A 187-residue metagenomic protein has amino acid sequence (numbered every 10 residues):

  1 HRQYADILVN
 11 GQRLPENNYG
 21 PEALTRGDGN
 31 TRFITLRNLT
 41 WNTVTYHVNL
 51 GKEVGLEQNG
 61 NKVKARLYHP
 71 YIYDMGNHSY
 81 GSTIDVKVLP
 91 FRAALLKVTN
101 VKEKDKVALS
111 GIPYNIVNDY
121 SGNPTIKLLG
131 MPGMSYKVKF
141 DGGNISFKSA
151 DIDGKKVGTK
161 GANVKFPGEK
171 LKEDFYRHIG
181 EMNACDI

Functional and structural regions predicted by a protein language model:
H1-R13: Non-catalytic carbohydrate-binding regions of carbohydrate-active enzymes
G11, E16-N17, G29, L36-I187: C-terminal beta-sandwich/jelly-roll accessory domains of carbohydrate-active enzymes
Y19-P21: Glycine-rich, charged/polar anion/phosphate-binding loops that engage phosphate groups from diverse ligands
